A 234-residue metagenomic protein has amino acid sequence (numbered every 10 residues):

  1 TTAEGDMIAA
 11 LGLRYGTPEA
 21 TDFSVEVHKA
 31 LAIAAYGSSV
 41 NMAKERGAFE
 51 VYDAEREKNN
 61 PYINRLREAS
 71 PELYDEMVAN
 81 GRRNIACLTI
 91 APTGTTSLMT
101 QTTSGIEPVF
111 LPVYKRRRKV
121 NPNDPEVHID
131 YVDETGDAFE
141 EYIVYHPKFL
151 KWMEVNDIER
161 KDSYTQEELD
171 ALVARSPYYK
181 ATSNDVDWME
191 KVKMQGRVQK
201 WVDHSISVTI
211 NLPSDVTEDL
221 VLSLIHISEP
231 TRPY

Functional and structural regions predicted by a protein language model:
T1, L13-T93, Q101, I206-S207: Internal maturation/activation junctions in enzymes
T1-I8, A35, S39, V186-W201: Structured alpha-helical segments in the cores of large, soluble enzyme domains
T1-R14, L220-I225: Hydrophobic/aromatic-rich, well-ordered segments within soluble, folded domains that form packed cores
E4, G94, S228: Hydrophobic, well-ordered secondary-structure elements that form the walls of internal hydrophobic environments
G16-T17, D187, T217, P230: Helix N-cap and loop-to-helix transition residues
I63, E76-R83, L88-I225: Catalytic alpha/beta core of large soluble enzyme barrels
I225-Y234: Single conserved hydrophobic/aromatic residue that forms the stacking wall/gate of nucleotide- or nucleobase-binding
